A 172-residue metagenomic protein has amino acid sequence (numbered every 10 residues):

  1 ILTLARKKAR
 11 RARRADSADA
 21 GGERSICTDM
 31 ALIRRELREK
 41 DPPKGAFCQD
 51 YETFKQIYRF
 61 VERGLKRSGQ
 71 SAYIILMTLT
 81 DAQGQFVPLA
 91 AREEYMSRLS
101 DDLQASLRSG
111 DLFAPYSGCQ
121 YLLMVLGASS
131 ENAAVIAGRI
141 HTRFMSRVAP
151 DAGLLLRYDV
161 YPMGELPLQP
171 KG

Functional and structural regions predicted by a protein language model:
L4-E62: Signal-transducing coiled-coil linker helices
I33-R35, F144-L154: Catalytic/regulatory signature loops of cyclic-dinucleotide turnover enzymes and related class III nucleotidyl cyclases
L37-P43, M77-A91, L107: Active-site loop/short helix in cyclic nucleotide turnover domains
I57-L79, G84-V87: Active-site-proximal structural segments of metal-dependent nucleotidyl cyclase/transferase enzymes
Y58, R98-L107, A134-V148: Alpha-helical scaffold within the catalytic cores of cyclic-nucleotide enzymes
R63-R67, S100-S130: Conserved helix-loop-beta segment at the catalytic/binding core of cyclic-nucleotide signaling proteins
G84-Y95, L123-R139: Short helix/loop segment flanking the catalytic signature motif in cyclic-nucleotide metabolism enzymes
D111-L126, A149-G172: A short glycine-enriched loop-to-beta-strand structural element that forms part of the catalytic core of nucleotide
